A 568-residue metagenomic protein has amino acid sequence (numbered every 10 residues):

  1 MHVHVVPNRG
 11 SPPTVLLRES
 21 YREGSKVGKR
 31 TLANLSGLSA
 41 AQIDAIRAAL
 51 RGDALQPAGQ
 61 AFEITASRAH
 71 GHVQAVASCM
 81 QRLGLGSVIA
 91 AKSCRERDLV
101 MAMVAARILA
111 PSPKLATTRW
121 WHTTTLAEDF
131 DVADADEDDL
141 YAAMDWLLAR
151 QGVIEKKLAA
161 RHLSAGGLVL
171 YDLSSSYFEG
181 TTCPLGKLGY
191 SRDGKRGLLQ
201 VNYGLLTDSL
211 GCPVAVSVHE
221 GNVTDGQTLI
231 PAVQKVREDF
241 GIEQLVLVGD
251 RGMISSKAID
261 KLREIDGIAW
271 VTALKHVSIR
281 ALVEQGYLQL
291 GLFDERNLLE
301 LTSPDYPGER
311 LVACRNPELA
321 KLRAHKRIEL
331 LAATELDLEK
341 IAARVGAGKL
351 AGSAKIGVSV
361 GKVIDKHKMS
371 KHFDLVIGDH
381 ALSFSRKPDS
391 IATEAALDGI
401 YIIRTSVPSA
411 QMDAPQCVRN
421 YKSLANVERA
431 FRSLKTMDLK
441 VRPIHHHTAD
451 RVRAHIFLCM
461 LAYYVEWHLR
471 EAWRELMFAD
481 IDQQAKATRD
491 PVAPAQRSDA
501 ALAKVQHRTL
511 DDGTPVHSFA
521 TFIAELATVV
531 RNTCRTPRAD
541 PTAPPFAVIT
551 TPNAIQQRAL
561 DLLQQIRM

Functional and structural regions predicted by a protein language model:
H2-V15, E19, G24-G28, Q42 (+1 more regions): Anion-binding and metal-coordination hotspots
P12, S20-S93: DNA- and nucleic-acid-binding/regulatory domain cores of transcription factors and nucleic-acid enzymes
